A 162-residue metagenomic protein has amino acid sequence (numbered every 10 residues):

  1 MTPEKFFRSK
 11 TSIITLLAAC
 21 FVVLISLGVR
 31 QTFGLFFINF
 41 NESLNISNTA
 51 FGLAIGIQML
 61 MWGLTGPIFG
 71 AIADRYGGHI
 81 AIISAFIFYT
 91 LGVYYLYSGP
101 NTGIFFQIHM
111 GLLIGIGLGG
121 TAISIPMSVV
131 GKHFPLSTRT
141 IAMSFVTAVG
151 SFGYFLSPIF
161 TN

Functional and structural regions predicted by a protein language model:
I14-N48, G66-F69, S157-P158: Extracytoplasmic
Q31, M59-P67, T121, Y154-F155: Residue-level signature of mid-helix packing/kink "hotspots" within the transmembrane helices of 12-pass Major
F40, G120-F134: Intracellular juxtamembrane helix-capping segments at the cytosolic ends of symmetry-related transmembrane helices
T65-G77: Helix-to-loop junctions at the C-terminal end of transmembrane segments in multipass secondary transporters
I87-N101: C-terminal ends and interior cores of transmembrane alpha-helices in multi-pass membrane transporters/permeases
I104-T121: Hydrophobic core of transmembrane alpha-helices in multi-pass small-molecule transporters, especially MFS/SLC-type
T140-P158: Glycine-rich segments within core transmembrane alpha-helices of 12-TM secondary carriers
